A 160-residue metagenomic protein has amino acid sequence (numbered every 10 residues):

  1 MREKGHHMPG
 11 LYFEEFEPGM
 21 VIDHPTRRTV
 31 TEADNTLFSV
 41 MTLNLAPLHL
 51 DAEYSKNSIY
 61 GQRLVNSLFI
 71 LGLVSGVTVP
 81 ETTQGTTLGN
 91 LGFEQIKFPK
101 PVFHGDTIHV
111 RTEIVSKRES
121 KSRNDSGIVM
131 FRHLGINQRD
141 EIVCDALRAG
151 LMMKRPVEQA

Functional and structural regions predicted by a protein language model:
R2-G92, C144, R155-A160: Hot-dog-fold acyl-thioester-processing enzymes
R2-P18, F98, V102-T107, R111-A160: HotDog/MaoC-like acyl-thioester-processing domains
